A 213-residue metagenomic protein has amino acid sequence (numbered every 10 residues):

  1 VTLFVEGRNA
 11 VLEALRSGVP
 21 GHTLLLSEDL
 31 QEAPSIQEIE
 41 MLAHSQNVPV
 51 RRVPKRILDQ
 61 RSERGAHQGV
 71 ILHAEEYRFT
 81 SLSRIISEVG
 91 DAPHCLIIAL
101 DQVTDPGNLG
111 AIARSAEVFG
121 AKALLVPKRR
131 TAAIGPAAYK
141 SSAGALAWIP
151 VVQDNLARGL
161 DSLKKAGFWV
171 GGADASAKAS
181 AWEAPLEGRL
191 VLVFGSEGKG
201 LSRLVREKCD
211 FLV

Functional and structural regions predicted by a protein language model:
V1-S87, D91: N-terminal positively charged helical leader segments and presequences
L3-E6, S81, T104-G107, N155 (+1 more regions): Short secondary-structure boundary/capping elements
G7, L72, N108, V170 (+1 more regions): A residue-level signal for conserved active-site and pocket-lining positions in enzyme catalytic cores
A10, S35, I57, S81 (+3 more regions): Short acidic active-site motifs
R16-V19, I36, V48, G90-W182: RNA substrate-binding interface of SAM-dependent RNA methyltransferases
R61-E75, S142-I149, Q153, E187-G195: Short basic, glycine-rich beta-strand/loop surfaces that mediate nucleic-acid
G171-V213: Active-site/ligand-binding-proximal alpha/beta "capping" segment
